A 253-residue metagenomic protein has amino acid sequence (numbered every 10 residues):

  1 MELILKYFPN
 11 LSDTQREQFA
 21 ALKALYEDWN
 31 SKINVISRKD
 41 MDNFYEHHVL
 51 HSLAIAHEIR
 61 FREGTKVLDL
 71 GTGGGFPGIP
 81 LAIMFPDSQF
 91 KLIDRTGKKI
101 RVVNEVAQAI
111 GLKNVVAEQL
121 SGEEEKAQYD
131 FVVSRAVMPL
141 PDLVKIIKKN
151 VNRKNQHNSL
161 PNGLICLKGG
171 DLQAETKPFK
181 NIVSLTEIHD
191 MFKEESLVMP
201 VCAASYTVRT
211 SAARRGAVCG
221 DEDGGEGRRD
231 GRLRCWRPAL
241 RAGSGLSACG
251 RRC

Functional and structural regions predicted by a protein language model:
M1-I33: N-terminal auxiliary segments of SAM/dcSAM-dependent transferases
I36-A56: Conserved SAM-binding loop and adjacent beta-strand
L53-V137, V144: Conserved SAM/SAH cofactor-binding pocket of Class I
V144-P161: A short glycine-rich, Lys/Arg-flanked "PGG" loop and its adjoining helix->strand segment in the class I
H157-D171: Conserved beta-strand signature within the Rossmann-like core of class I S-adenosyl-L-methionine
G169-R214, G220, C253: Active-site capping/gating segments
L246-R252: Short, intrinsically disordered C-terminal tails of secreted or membrane-associated proteins
